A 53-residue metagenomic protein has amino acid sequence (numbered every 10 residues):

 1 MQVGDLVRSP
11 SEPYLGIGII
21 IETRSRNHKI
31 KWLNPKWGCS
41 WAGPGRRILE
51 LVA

Functional and structural regions predicted by a protein language model:
Q2-A53: Basic/aromatic-rich interaction segments and small domains that mediate binding to polyanionic partners
